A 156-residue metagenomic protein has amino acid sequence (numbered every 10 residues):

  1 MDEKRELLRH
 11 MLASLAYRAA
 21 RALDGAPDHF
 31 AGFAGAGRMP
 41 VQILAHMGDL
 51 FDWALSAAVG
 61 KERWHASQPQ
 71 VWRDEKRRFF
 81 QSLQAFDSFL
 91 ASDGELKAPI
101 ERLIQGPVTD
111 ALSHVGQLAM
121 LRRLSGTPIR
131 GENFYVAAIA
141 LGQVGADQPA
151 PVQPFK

Functional and structural regions predicted by a protein language model:
M1-D2: Short, contiguous pre-domain boundary segments
R5, R9-A20, D28-A66, K97-K156: Short, contiguous alpha-helical
W53-G94: Helix-adjacent hinge/juxtasegments
